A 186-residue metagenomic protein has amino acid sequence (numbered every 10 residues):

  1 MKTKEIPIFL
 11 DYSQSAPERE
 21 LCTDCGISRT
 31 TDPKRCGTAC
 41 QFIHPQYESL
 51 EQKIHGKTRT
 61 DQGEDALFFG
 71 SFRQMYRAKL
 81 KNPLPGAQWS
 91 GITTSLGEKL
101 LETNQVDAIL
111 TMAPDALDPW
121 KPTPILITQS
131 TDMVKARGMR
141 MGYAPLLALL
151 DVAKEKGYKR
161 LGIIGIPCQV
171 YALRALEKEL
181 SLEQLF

Functional and structural regions predicted by a protein language model:
M1-T58: Iron-sulfur cluster-binding cysteine motifs and their immediate structural context in ferredoxin-like electron-transfer
E48-F186: Iron-sulfur-associated redox domains of electron-transfer enzymes in respiratory and anaerobic energy metabolism
